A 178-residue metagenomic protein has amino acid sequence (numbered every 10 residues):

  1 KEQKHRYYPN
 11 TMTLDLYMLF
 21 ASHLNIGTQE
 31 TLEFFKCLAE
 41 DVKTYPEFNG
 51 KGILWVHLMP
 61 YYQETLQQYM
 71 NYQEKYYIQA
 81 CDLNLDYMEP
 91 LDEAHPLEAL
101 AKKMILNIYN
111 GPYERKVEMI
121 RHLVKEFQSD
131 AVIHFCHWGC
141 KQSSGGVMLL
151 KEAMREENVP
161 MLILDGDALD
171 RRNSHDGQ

Functional and structural regions predicted by a protein language model:
K1-P90, Y109: A charged, amphipathic alpha-helical module
F35, P112-V117: A conditional alpha-helix N-cap/helix-loop micro-motif detector
G50-G52, I105-L106, H134-H137: A short, structure-level motif marking secondary-structure boundaries and short turns
N71-Y77, A94-A99, R115-Q178: Hydrophobic alpha/beta core scaffold segments
D92-P112: Active-site rim loops that border cofactor/substrate pockets in soluble metabolic enzymes
